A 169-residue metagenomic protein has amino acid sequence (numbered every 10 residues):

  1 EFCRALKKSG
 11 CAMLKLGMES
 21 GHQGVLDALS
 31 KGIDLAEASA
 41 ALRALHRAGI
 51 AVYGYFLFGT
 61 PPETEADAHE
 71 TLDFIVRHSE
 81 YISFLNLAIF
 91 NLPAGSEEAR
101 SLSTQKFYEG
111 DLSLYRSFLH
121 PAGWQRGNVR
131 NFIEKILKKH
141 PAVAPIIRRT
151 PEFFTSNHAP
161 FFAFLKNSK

Functional and structural regions predicted by a protein language model:
F2-K169: A structural motif corresponding to the C-terminal lobe/cap of the Radical SAM core domain
